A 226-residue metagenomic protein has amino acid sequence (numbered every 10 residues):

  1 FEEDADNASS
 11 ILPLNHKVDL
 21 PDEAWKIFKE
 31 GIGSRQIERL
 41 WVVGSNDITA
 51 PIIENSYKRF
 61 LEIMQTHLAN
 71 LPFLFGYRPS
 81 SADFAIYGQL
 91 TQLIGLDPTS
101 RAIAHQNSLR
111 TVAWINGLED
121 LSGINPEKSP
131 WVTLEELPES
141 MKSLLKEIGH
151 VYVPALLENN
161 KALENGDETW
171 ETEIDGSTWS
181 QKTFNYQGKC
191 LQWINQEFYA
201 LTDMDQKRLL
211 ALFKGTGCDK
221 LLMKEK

Functional and structural regions predicted by a protein language model:
F1-S56: Internal, well-ordered alpha/beta segment that forms a basic, Gly-enriched binding/recognition surface
P51-K58, F75-R78, H105-S108, V112: Conserved structured core elements
I52-L61, A69, G88: A conserved active-site cap/scaffold subdomain adjacent to cofactor or substrate pockets
T66-G76, I124: Surface-exposed helix-capping loop/turn segments at secondary-structure junctions
L74-I94: GST superfamily/GST-like fold recognition
Y87-T178: Active-site/pore-lining binding-face segments in mid-to-C-terminal subdomains
S177-K226: C-terminal non-catalytic accessory extensions
